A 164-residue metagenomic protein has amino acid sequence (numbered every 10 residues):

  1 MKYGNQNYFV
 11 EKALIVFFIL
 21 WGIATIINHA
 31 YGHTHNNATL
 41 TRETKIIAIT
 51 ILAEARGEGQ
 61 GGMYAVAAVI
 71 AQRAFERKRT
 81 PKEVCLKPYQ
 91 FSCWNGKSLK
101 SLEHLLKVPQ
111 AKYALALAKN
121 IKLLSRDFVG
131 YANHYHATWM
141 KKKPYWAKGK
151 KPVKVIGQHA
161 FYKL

Functional and structural regions predicted by a protein language model:
K2-F17: N-terminal Sec-pathway targeting helices
K12, G22, A38-L40: Generic hydrophobic-segment detector
V16-T25: Bacterial N-terminal signal peptides
A24-G32: Membrane-interface motif at the C-terminal end of an N-terminal transmembrane signal
Y31-L164: Bacterial extracytoplasmic/cell-wall-associated proteins, especially those involved in peptidoglycan
